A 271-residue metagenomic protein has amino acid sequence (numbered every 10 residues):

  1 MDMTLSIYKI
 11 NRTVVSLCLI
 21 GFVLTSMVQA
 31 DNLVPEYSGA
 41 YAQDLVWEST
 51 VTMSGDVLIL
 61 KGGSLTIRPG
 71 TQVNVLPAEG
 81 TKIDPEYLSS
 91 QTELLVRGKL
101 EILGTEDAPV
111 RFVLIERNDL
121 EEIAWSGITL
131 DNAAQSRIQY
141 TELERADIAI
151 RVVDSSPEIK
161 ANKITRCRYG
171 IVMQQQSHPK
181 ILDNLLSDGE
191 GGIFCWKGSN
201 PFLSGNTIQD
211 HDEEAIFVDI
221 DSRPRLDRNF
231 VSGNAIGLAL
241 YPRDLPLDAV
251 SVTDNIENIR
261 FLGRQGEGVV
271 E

Functional and structural regions predicted by a protein language model:
D2-L17: Bacterial N-terminal signal peptides that target proteins for export
M3-S6, S26-M27, V250: A subset of signal/propeptide-processing and intrinsically disordered low-complexity segments in secreted/extracellular
V14-S26: Bacterial N-terminal signal peptides
V28-E271: Beta-strand/loop edge motif enriched in small/polar residues
